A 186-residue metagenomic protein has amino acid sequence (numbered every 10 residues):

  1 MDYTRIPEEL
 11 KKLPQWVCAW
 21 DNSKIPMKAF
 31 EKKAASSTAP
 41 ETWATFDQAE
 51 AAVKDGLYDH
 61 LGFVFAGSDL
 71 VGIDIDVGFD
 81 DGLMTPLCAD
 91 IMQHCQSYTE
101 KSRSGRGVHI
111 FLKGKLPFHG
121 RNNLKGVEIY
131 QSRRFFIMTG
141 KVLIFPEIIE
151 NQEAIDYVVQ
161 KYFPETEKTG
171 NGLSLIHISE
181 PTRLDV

Functional and structural regions predicted by a protein language model:
M1-L175: Conserved phosphate/metal-binding and DNA-contacting active-site motifs used in DNA phosphodiester-bond processing
I176-V186: Single conserved hydrophobic/aromatic residue that forms the stacking wall/gate of nucleotide- or nucleobase-binding
